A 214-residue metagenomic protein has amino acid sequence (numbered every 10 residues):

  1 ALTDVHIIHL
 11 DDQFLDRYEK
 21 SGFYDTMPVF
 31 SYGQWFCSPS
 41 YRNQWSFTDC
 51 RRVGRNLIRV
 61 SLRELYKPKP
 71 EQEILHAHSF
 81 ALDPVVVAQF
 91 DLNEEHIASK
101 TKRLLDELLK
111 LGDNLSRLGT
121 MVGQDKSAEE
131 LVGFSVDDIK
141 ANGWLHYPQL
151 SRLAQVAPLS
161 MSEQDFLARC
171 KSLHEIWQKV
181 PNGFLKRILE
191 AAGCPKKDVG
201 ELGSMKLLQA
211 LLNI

Functional and structural regions predicted by a protein language model:
A1-L2, H6-I8, D12-F30, Q34-C37 (+1 more regions): Amphipathic alpha-helical interface elements
Y41-P148: Internal, Lys/Arg-enriched amphipathic helical interaction segments that engage polyanionic partners
